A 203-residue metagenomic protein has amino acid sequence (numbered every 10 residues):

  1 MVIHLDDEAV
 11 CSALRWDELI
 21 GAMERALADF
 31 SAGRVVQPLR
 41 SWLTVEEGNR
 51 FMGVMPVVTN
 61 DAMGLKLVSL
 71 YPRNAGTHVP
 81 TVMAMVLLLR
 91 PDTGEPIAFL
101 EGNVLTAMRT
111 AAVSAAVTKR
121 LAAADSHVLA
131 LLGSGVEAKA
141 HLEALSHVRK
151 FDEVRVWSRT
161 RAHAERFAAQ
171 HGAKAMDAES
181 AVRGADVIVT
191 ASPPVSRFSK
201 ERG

Functional and structural regions predicted by a protein language model:
M1-A107, A115, D125: N-terminal ligand-binding/catalytic initiation module
D92, A124, R149, M176 (+1 more regions): Structured loop/turn residues at beta-strand edges in well-structured enzyme cores
T93-E95, A168, A185: Internal alpha-helical scaffold of NAD(P)-dependent oxidoreductase catalytic cores
R109-L129, V136-V148: Short internal alpha-helix immediately C-terminal to a glycine-rich phosphate-binding loop in Rossmann-like
H127, D152, D186: Conserved acidic residues
L131-L132, W157: Structural motif
H147-H171: NAD(P)-binding Rossmann-fold cofactor-contacting core
H171-G203: Rossmann-like adenosine-cofactor binding region
